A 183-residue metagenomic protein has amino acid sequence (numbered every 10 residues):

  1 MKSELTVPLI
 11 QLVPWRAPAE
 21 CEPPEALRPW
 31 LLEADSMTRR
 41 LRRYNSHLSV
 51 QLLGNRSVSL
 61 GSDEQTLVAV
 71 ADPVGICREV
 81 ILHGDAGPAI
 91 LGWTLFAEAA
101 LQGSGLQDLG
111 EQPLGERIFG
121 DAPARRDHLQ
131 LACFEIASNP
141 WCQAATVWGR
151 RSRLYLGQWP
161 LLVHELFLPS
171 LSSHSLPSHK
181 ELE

Functional and structural regions predicted by a protein language model:
M1-C142, V147-R150, Y155-E183: N-terminal domain-onset segments
